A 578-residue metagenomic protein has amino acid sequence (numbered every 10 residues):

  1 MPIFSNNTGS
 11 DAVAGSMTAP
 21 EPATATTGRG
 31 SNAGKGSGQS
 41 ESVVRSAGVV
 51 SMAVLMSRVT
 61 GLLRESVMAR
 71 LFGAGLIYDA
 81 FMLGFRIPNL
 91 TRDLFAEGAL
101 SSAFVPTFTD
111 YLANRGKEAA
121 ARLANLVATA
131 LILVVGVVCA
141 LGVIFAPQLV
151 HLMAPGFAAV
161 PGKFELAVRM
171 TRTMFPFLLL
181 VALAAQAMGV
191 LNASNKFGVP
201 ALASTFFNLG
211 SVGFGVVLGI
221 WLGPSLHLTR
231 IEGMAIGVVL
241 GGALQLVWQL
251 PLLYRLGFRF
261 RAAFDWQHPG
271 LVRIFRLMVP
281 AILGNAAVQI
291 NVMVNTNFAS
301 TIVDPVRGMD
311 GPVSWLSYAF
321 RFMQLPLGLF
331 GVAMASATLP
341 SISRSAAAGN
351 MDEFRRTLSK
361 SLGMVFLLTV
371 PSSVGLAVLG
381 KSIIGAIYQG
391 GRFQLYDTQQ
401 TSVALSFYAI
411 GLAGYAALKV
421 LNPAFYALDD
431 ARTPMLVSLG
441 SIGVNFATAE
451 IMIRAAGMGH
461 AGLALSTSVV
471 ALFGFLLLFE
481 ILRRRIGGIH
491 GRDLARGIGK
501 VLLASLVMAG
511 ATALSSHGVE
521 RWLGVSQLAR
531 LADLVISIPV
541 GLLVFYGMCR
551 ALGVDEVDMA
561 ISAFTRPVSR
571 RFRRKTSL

Functional and structural regions predicted by a protein language model:
P2-L578: Membrane-embedded alpha-helical bundles of multi-pass transporters/translocases, especially carrier/permease families
